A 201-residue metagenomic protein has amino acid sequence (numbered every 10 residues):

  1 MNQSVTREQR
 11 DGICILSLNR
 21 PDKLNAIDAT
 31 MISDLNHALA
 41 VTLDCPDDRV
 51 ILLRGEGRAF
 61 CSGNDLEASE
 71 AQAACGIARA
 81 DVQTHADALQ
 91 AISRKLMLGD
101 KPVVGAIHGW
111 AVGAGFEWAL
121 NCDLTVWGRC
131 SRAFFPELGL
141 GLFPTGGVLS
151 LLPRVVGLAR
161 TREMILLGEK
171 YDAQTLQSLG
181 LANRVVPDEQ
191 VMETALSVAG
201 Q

Functional and structural regions predicted by a protein language model:
M1-E56, R94: Conserved CoA-thioester-binding segment of acyl-CoA-metabolizing enzymes
L16, R20, D34-L35, L53 (+5 more regions): Terminal peptide-recognition signature
P21-L24, R58, G63, C130-R132 (+1 more regions): A short, glycine- and basic residue-enriched loop/turn that sits immediately adjacent to a domain's principal
M31-D34, H85-A88, V191: Hydrophobic alpha-helical membrane-association signature
G55-K95, A111, G141: Glycine- (often His-adjacent) and acidic-residue-rich active-site loop that binds/positions the CoA thioester
R94-Q201: Crotonase-fold acyl-CoA enzyme core
